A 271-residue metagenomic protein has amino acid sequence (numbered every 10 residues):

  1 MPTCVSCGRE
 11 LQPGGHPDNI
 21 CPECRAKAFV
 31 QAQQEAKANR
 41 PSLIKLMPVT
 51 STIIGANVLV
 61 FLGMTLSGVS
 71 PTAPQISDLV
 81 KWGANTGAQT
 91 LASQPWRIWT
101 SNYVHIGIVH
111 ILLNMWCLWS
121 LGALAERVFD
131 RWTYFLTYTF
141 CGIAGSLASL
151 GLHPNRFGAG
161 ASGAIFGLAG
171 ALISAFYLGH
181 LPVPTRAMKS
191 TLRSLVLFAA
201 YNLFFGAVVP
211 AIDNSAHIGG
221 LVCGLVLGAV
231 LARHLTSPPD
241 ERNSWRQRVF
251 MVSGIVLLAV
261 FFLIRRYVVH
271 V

Functional and structural regions predicted by a protein language model:
P2-V271: A detector for small-residue-rich transmembrane helices and their helix-helix packing motifs
